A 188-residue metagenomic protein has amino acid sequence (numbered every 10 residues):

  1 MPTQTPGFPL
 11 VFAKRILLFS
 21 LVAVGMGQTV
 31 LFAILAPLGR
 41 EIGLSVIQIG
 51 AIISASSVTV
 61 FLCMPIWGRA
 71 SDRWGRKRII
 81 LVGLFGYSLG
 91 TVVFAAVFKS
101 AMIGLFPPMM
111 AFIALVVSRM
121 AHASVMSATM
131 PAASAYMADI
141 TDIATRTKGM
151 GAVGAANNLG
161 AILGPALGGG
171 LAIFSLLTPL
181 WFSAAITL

Functional and structural regions predicted by a protein language model:
G7-S57: Helix-loop boundary and gating motifs at the non-cytosolic
V22, G104-A128: Hydrophobic core of transmembrane alpha-helices in multi-pass small-molecule transporters, especially MFS/SLC-type
S57-P65, A161-I162: Residue-level signature of mid-helix packing/kink "hotspots" within the transmembrane helices of 12-pass Major
C63-G75: Helix-to-loop junctions at the C-terminal end of transmembrane segments in multipass secondary transporters
F85-P108: C-terminal ends and interior cores of transmembrane alpha-helices in multi-pass membrane transporters/permeases
S118-N157: Cytoplasmic helix-loop-helix junction between adjacent transmembrane helices in 12-TM secondary transporters
N157-L188: Helix-loop-helix hairpin linking two adjacent transmembrane segments in secondary transporters
